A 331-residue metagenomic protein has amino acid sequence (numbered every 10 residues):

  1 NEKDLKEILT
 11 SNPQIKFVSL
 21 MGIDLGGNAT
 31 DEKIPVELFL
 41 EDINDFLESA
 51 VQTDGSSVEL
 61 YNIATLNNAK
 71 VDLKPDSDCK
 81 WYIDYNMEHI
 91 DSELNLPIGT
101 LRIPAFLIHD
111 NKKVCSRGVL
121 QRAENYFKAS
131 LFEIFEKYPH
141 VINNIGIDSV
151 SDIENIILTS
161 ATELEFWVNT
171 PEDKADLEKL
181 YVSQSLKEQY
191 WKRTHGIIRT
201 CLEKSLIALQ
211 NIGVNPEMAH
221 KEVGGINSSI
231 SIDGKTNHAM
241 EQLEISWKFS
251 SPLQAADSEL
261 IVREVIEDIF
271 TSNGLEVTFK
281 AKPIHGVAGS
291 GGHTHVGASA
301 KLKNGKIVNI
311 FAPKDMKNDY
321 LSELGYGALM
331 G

Functional and structural regions predicted by a protein language model:
N1-K221, G225, S250-E264: ATP/Mg2+-dependent ligation/transfer catalytic cores
N28-T30, S228-I230, G289: Short, solvent-exposed polar/charged micro-motifs at secondary-structure junctions
Q184-E188, C201, N237-G331: Loop-rich catalytic cores of soluble enzymes, especially ATP-dependent carboxylate-amine ligases and other
A219-N227, T278-I284: Long, charged, glycine-rich C-terminal linkers/tails
V223-I226, I230-Q242: A short mid-domain helix/strand-loop element embedded in enzyme catalytic domains that forms or borders the active-site
